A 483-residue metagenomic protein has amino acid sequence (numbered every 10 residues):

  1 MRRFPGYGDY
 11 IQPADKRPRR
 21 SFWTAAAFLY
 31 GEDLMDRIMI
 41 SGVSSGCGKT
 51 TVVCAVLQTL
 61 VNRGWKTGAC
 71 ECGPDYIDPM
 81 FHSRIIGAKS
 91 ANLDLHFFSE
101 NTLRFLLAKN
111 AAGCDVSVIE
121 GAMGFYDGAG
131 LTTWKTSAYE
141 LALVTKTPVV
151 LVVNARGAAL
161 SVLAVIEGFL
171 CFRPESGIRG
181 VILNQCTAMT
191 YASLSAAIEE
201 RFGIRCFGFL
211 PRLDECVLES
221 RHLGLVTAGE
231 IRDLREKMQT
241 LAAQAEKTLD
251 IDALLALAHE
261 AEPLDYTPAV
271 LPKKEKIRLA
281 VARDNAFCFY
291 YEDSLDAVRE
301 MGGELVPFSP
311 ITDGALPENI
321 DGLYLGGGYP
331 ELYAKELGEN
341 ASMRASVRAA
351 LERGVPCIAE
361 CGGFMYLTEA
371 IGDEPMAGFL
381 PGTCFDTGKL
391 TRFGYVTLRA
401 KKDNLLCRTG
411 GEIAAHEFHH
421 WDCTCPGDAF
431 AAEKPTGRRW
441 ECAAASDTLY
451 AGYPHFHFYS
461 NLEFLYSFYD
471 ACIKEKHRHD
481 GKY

Functional and structural regions predicted by a protein language model:
R3, P13-F28, D33: Positively charged N-terminal leader segments that act as targeting/secretion signals
M35-D36, P272-R278: A short, charged/proline- and glycine-enriched loop that marks the coil->beta-strand transition at the N-terminal
D36-T51, L57-T145, V153-G177, M189-A192: ATP-dependent carboxylate-amine ligase catalytic core
A142, K247-I251, K273-E275, F287-A297 (+3 more regions): C-terminal and late-domain segments of enzyme folds
T147, I204, E352-P356: A short helix->loop->beta-strand "cap" motif at the edges of active sites that frequently abuts
A159-L271: Internal gly/pro-rich beta-alpha loop/helix module that stabilizes soluble enzyme cofactors or their anionic handles
R278-A341, A345-A350: Phosphate-binding active sites in nucleotide-utilizing proteins
P330-N404: Cysteine-nucleophile active-site neighborhood
